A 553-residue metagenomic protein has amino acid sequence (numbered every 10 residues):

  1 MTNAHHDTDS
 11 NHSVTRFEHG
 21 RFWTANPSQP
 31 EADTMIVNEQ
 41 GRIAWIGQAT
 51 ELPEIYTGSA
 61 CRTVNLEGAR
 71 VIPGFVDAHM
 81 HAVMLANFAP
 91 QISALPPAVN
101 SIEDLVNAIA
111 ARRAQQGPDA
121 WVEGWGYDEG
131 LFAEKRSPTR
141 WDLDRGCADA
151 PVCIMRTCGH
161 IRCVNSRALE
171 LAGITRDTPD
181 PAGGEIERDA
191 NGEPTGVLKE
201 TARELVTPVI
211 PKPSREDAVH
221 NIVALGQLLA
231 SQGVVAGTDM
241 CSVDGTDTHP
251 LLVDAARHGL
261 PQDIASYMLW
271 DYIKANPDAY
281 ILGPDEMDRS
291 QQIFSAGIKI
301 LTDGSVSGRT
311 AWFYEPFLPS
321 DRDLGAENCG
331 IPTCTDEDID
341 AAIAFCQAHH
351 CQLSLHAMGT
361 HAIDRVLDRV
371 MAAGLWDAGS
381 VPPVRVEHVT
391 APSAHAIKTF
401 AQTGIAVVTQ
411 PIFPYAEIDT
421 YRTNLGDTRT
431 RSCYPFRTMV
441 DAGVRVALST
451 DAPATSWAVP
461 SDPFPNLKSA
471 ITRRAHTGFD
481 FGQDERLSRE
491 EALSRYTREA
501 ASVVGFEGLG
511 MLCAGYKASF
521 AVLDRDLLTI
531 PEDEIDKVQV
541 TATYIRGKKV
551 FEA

Functional and structural regions predicted by a protein language model:
M1-S13, E54, A553: Basic/polar N-terminal segments that are highly enriched at the extreme N-terminus, encompassing both cleavable
N11-H19, W23, P27-I281, I300 (+6 more regions): Divalent metal-binding segments
H79, G404, S519: Active-site-proximal glycine-rich helix-loop-beta segment
H81, S290-T310, I405-Y415, T472: Non-cysteine beta-strand/loop elements that form the S-adenosyl-L-methionine
A255-R257, G283-S290, L375-G379, F400-G404: Acidic (Asp/Glu)-rich catalytic clusters
A344-S354, H361-V384, V389, A394-K398 (+2 more regions): His/Asp/Glu-enriched, well-ordered alpha-helical/loop segment that forms or immediately abuts the divalent-metal
L527-E534: Short, Lys/Arg- and Gly-enriched loop/turn segments at beta-strand edges
V540-A553: Short peripheral tails and domain-boundary helices/loops at the edges of structured domains
